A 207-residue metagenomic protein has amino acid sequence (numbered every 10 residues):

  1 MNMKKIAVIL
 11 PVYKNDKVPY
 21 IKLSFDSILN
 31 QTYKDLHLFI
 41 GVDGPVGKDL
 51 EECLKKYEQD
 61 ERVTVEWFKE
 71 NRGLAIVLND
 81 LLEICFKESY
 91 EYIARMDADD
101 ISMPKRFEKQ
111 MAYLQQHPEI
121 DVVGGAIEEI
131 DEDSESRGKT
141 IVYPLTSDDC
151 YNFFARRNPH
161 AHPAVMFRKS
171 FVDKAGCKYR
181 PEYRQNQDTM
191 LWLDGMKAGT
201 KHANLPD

Functional and structural regions predicted by a protein language model:
K4-A7, L29-I40, D60-T64: Short loop->beta transition adjacent to catalytic acidic/histidine clusters or analogous donor-positioning motifs
V8-P11, L145-D207: Conserved nucleotide-sugar donor-binding catalytic segment
N15-N30: Short, well-formed alpha-helical segments that are part of the catalytic scaffolds of diverse glycosyltransferases
V42-E51, E70, D97: A conserved acidic beta->alpha catalytic loop
V46-K56, I101, K105: Acidic helix N-cap motif at the loop->helix transition within catalytic regions of sugar-transfer enzymes
F68-F86, K109: Glycine-rich, basic loop-to-helix element that forms the pyrophosphate-binding segment of sugar-nucleotide handling
Y90-I101: Short beta-strand-to-loop acidic/aromatic patch adjacent to the donor-nucleotide binding site
K105-G138: Conserved donor NDP-sugar-binding/catalytic core segment of glycosyltransferases
